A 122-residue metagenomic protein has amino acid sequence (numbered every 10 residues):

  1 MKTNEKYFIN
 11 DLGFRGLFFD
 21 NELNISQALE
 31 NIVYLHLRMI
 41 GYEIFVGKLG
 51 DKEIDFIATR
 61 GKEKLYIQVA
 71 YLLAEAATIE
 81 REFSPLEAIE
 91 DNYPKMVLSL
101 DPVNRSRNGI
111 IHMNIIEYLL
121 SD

Functional and structural regions predicted by a protein language model:
M1-D122: A cross-kingdom feature that marks ATP-driven nucleic-acid transaction machinery
